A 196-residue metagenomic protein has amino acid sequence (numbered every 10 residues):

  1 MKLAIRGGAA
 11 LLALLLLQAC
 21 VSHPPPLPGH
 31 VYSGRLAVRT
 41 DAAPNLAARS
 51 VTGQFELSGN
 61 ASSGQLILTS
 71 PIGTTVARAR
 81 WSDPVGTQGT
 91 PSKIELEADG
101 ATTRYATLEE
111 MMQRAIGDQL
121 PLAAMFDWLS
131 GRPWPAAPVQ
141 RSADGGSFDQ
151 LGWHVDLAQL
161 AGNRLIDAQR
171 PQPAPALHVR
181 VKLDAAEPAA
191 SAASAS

Functional and structural regions predicted by a protein language model:
M1-L11: Bacterial N-terminal signal peptides that target proteins for export
L15-A19: C-terminal motif of bacterial Sec signal peptides marking the signal peptidase cleavage site
V21-P24: Bacterial signal peptide processing site
S33-V76: Post-signal-peptide N-terminal segment of Sec-exported extracytoplasmic proteins
G53-S58, R78-T87, A185: Extended lipid/amphipathic-ligand handling interfaces
S63-L122: An acidic-aromatic
D99-L151: Flexible, processing/modification-adjacent segments and terminal tails in exported/periplasmic/extracellular proteins
R132-S196: Gly/Pro-enriched, hydrophobic low-complexity segments that function as extracytoplasmic propeptides/linkers
